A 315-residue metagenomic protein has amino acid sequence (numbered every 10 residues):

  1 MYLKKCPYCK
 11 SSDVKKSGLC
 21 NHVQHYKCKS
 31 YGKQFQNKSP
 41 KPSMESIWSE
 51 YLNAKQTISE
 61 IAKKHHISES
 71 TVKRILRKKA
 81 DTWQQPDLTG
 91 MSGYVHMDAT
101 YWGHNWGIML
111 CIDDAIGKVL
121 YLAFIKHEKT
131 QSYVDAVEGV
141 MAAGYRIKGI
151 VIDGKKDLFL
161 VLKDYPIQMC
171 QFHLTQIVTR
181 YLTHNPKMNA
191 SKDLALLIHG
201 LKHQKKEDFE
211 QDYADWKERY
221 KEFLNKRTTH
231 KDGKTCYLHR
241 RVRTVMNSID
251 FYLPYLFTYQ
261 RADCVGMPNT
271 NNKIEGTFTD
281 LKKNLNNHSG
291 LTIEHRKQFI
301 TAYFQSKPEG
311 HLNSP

Functional and structural regions predicted by a protein language model:
M1-K5, N21-Q24: Short metal-coordination and nucleic-acid-contact micro-motifs, chiefly zinc-binding Cys/His arrays
K10, K15, C20-V95, A99-W106: Short, positively charged, Gly/Tyr-enriched micro-motifs that form contact patches at catalytic or ligand/partner
Q36-N37, G117-L122, S289: Short small-residue beta-strand/loop micro-motif enriched in glycine and branched aliphatics
W48, Y145-K155, L162, A195-P315: Acidic/histidine-rich catalytic cores and adjacent linkers of DNA breakage/strand-transfer/modification proteins
S70-R74, Y165-Q168, H288: Core catalytic machinery and nucleic-acid-binding channels of phosphodiester-processing enzymes
T71-K156, L160, F251-Y252, K273: RNase H-like nuclease fold core
N105, L120, L160-V161, R180 (+2 more regions): Short helix/loop capping segments that flank catalytic or ligand/cofactor-binding pockets
I150-A195: Conserved beta-strand -> loop -> alpha-helix junction used to position metal-binding or nucleic-acid-contacting
